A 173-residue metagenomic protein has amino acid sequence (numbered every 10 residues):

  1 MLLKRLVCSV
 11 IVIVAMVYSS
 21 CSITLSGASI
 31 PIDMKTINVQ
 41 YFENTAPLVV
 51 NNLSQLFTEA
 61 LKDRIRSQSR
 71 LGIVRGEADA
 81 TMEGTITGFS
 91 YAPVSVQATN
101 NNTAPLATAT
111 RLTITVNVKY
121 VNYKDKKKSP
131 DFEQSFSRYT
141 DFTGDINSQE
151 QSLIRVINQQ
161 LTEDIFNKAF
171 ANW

Functional and structural regions predicted by a protein language model:
M1-V10: Bacterial N-terminal signal peptides that target proteins for export
L2, Y18-R66, R70, V74-A78 (+3 more regions): A structural "domain/chain start" motif
S9-S20: Bacterial N-terminal signal peptides
N44-N51, G144-I154: Second-shell loop/turn segments in exported
S54, E150-W173: Compositionally biased, intrinsically disordered linkers/stalks adjacent to structured regions
T58, T113-I114, N158: A general structural signal for well-ordered alpha-helical segments in protein cores
R66-G72, E83-P130, S135, Y139-Q151: Surface-exposed short loop/turn segments
